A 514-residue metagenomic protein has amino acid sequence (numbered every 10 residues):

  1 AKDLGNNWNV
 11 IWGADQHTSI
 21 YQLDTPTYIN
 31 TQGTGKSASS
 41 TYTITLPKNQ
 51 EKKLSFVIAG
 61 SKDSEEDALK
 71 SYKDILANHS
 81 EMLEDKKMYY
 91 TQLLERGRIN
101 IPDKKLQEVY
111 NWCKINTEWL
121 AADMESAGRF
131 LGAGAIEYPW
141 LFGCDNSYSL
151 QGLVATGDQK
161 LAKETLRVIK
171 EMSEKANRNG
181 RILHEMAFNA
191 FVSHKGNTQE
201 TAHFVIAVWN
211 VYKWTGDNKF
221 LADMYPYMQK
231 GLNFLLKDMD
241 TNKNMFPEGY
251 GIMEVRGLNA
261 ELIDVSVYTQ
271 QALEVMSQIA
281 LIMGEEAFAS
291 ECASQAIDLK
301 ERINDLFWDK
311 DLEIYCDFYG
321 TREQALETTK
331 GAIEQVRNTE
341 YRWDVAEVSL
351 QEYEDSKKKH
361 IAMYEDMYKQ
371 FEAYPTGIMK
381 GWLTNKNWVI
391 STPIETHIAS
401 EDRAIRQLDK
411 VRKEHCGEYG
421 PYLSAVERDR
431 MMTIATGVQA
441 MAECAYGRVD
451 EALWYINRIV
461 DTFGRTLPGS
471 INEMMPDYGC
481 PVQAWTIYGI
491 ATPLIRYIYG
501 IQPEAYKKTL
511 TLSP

Functional and structural regions predicted by a protein language model:
A1-P139, N210, N218-F220, L232 (+2 more regions): Acidic/polar, glycine-enriched structural segments that form the non-catalytic walls/loops of the carbohydrate-binding
S39, D85, R129-N146, V154 (+8 more regions): Solvent-exposed loop and edge beta-strand segments that line ligand/cofactor-binding and catalytic clefts
I44-K48, K52, P139-N242, L262-Q270 (+5 more regions): Aromatic-rich carbohydrate-recognition surfaces in CAZymes
I99-Y110, L153-L166, V211-Q229, Q278-I297 (+3 more regions): Structural helix-adjacent loops and short alpha-helical linkers that scaffold large soluble proteins
Q107-E108, G180-I182, D240-G249, G257-L262 (+3 more regions): Catalytic cores of carbohydrate-active enzymes
N111-D123, Q159, R167-K175, F204 (+4 more regions): Glycine-rich, acidic and aromatic/proline-enriched surface loops and short helix-turn segments that act as binding
C113-N116, S149, A296, P393: Conserved hydrophobic/aromatic pocket- or pore-lining residues that grip, position, or stack substrates in active sites
E414, V438, A442-P514: Non-catalytic C-terminal accessory modules of carbohydrate-active enzymes
